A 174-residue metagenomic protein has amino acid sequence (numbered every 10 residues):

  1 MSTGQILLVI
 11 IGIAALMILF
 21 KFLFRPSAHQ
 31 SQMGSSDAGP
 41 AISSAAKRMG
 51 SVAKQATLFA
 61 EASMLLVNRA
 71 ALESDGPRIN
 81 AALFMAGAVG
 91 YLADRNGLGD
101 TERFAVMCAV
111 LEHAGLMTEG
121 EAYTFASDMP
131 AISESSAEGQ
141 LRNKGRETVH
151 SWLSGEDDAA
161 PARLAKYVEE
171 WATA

Functional and structural regions predicted by a protein language model:
M1-A38: N-terminal signal-anchor transmembrane alpha helix of single-pass membrane proteins, serving as the membrane-anchoring
S2, L8, G99-R103, W171-T173: Basic/polar, acidic-poor N-terminal "presequence/leader" segments that form or can form short amphipathic helices
P26-S74: N-terminal topogenic membrane-targeting module
G39, S43-A46, G50, C108 (+3 more regions): Residue-level detector of alpha-helical secondary structure
P40, K47-K54, D75-L83, L98-T101 (+5 more regions): Alpha-helix boundary/N-cap detector
E61-R95: N-terminal interaction modules that seed assembly of large macromolecular complexes
R103-G120: Short, mixed-charge aromatic SLiMs
E121-A174: Low-complexity intrinsically disordered segments
